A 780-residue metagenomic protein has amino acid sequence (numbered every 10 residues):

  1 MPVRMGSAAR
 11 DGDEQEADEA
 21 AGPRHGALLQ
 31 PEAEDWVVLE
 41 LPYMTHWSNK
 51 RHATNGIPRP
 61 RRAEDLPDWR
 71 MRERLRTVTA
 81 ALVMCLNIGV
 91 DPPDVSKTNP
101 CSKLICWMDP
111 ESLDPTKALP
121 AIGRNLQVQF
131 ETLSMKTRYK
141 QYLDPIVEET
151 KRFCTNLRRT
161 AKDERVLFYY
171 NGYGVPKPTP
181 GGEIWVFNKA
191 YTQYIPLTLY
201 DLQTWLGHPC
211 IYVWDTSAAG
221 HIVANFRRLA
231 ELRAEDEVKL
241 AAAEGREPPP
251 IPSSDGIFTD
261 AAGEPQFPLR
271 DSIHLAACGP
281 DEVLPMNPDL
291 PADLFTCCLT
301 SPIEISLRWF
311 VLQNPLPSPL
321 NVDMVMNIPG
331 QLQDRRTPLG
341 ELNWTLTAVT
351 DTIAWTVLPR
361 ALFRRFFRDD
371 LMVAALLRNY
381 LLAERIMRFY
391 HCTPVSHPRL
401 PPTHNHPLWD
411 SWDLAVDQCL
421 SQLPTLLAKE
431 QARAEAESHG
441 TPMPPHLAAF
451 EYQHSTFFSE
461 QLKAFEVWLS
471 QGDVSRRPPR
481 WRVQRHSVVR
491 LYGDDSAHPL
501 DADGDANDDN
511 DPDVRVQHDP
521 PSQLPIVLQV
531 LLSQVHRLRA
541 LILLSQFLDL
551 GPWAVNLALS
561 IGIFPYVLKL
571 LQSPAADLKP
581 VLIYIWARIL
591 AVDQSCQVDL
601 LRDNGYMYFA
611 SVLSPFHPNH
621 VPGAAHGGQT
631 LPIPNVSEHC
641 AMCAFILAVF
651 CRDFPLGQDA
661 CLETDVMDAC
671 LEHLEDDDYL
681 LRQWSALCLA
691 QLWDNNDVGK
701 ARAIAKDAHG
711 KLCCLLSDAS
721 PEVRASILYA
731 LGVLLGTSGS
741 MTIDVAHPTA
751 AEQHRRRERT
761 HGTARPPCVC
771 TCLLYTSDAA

Functional and structural regions predicted by a protein language model:
M1-L167, V175-G182, I195-G207, R364-Q453 (+1 more regions): Boundary/activation segment at the start of structured domains
Y173-G207, A219-D236: A short, glycine/acidic-enriched catalytic loop
T204-G207, L531-V535, A554, Q572-L578 (+7 more regions): Short coil/turn segments at helix-helix junctions and helix-capping linkers within large alpha-helical proteins
G220-D369: Active-site-proximal C-terminal subdomain of hydrolase catalytic domains
V514-D519, A554-S560, C596-D603, G657-T664 (+2 more regions): Short, hydrophobic/charged alpha-helical patches characteristic of ARM/HEAT alpha-solenoid repeats and analogous
L524-L528, Y566-L568, Y608-L613, A669-L671 (+4 more regions): Buried hydrophobic core positions in alpha-solenoid tandem helical repeats
L541-L550, I583-Q594, A641-D653, W684-N695 (+2 more regions): Alpha-helical solenoid repeat architecture
Y775-A779: Conserved small/polar residues in nucleotide/adenosyl-binding loops
